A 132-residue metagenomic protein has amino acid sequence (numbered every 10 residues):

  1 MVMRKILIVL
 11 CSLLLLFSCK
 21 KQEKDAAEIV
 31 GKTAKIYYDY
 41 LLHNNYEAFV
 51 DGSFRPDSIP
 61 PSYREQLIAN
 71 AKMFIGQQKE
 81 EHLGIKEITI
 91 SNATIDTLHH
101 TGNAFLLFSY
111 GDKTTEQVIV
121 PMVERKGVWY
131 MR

Functional and structural regions predicted by a protein language model:
M1-C19: Sec-dependent bacterial lipoprotein signal peptides
K5, L41-Y46: Short, compositionally biased low-complexity segments
S12, A34, G102-A104: Small side chains
S18-H43: Short, low-complexity N-terminal intrinsically disordered segments enriched in polar/charged residues
G31-K32, Y46-H99: Short solvent-exposed beta->alpha transition segments
D39-L42, D51-D57, G102-L107: N-terminal non-globular leader segments, chiefly Sec-dependent signal peptides
E87-R132: Exposed beta-sheet edge and beta->alpha loop/turn motif
